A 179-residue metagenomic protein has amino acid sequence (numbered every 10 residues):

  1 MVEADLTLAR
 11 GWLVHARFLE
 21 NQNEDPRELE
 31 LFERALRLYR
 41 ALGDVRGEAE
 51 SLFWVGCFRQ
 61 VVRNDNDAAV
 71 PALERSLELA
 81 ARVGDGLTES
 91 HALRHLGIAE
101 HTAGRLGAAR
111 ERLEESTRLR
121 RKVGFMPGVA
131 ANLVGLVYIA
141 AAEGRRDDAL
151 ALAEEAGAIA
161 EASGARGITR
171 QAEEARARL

Functional and structural regions predicted by a protein language model:
V2, L38-D44, V62-N64, E78-D85 (+3 more regions): Short coil/turn linkers that connect adjacent helices within long alpha-helical scaffolds, especially alpha-solenoid
V2-E20, R46-F58: Amphipathic alpha-helical repeat scaffolds of TPR domains
D5, R10-W12, E50, H91 (+3 more regions): Residue register of alpha-helical TPR repeats
V14-L29, C57-A69, H101-A108, A141-D148: Short coil/turn connectors between adjacent alpha-helices in alpha-solenoid helical repeat scaffolds
E28-A35, W54-V55, A69-S76, A109-S116 (+4 more regions): Tetratricopeptide repeat
N66, V70-F125, N132: Eukaryotic tandem repeat interaction scaffolds
F125, L133, A141-L179: C-terminal non-catalytic interaction modules
